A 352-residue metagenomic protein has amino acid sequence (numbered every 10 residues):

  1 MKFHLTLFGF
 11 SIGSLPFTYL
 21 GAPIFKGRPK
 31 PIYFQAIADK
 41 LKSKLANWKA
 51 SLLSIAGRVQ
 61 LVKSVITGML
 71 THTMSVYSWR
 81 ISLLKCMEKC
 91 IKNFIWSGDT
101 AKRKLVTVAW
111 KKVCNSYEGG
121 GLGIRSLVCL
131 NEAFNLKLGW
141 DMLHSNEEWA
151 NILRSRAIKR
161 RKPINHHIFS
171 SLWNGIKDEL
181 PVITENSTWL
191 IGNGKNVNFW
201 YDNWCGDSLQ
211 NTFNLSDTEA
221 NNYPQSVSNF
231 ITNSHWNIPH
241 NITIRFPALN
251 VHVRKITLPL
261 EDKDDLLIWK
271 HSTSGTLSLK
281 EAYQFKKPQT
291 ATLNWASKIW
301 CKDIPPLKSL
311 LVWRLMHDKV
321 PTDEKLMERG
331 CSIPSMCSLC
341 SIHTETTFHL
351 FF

Functional and structural regions predicted by a protein language model:
M1-F352: A helix-boundary/hinge signal
